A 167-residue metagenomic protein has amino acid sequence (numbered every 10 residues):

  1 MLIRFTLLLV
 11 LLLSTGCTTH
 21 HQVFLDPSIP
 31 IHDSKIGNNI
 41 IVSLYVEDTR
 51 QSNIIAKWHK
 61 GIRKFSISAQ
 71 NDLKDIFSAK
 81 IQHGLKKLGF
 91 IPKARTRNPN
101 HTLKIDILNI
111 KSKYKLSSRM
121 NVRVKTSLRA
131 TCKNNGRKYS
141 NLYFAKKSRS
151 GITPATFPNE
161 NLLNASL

Functional and structural regions predicted by a protein language model:
F5-S14: Sec-dependent N-terminal signal peptides
L13, T126, L163-L167: Short, intrinsically disordered, charge-balanced linker/junction segments flanking boundaries in proteins
C17-D75: A structural "domain/chain start" motif
T18-F24, L88-L142, K147-P154: Surface-exposed short loop/turn segments
D33-V42, G84-K86, V122-T131: Short, mixed-charge, low-aromatic patches
H59-D72, G136-L167: Short secondary-structure boundary motifs at beta->alpha junctions and helix caps
K74, S78, Q82-L85, L167: Extracytoplasmic/secreted envelope proteins and their assembly/folding machinery, especially bacterial periplasmic
